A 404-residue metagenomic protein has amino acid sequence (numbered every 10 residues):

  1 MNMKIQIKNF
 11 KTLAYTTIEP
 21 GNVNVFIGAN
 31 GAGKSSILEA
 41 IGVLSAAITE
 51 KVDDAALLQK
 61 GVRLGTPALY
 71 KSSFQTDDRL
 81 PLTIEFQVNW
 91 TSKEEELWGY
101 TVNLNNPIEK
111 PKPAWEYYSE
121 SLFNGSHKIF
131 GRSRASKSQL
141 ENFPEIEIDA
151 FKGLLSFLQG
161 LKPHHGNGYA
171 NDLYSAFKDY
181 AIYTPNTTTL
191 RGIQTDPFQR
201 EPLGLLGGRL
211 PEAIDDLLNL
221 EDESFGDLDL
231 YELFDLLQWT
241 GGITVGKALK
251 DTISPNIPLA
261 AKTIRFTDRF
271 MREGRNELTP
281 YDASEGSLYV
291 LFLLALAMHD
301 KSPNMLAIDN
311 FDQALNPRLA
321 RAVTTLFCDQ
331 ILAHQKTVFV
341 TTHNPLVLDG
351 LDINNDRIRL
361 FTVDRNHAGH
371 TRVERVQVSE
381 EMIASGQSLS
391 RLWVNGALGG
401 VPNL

Functional and structural regions predicted by a protein language model:
M1-A14: N-terminal pre-Walker A segment at the start of P-loop NTPase domains
N9, F86-E94, L122-N124, F266-R272 (+1 more regions): Short acidic, glycine-rich loop/turn motifs
Y15-G21, L296-K301: Phosphate-binding P-loop
N22-R63, Y289-L296, T325-L326, T341 (+1 more regions): Phosphate-binding glycine-rich loops of NTP-binding sites
E39-E109: Conserved P-loop NTP-binding catalytic core
T76, A322-L404: C-terminal lobe/lid and adjacent interdomain/linker elements of RecA-like ASCE P-loop ATPase modules
S92-V245: Electropositive, glycine-dotted interaction segments that contact anionic polymers or phosphate-rich ligands
Y231, G242-R318: Conserved ABC ATPase signature
